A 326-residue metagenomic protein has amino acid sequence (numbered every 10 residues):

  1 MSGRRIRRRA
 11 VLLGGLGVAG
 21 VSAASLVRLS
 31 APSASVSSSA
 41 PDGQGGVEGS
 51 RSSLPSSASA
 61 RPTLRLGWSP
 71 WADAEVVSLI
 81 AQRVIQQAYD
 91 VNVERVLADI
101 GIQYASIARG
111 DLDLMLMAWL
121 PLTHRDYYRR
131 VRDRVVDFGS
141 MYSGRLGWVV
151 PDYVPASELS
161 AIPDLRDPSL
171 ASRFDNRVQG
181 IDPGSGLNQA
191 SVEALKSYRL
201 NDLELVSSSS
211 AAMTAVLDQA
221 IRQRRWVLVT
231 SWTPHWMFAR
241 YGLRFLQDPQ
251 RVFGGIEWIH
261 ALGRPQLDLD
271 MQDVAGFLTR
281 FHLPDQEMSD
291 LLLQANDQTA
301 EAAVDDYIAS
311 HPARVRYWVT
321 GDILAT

Functional and structural regions predicted by a protein language model:
A10-S30: N-terminal export signals
G46-R51, P55-L79, I100: Extracytoplasmic "Venus flytrap"
A60-D73, V91-V96, D175-Q179, L278: Short, well-ordered beta-strand elements
R61, E75, A190-R222, T230 (+4 more regions): An extracytoplasmic/periplasmic, membrane-proximal ligand-sensing/linker region
A72, E94-S106, L205-V216: Short helix-initiation/N-cap motifs at beta->coil->alpha
S78, A98-R134, A215, W236-Y241: Pocket-flanking alpha-helical
D133-I181: A conserved helix-loop-strand patch within extracytoplasmic ligand-binding domains of the periplasmic binding
L146-A156, E257-D270: A bilobed periplasmic-binding-protein/Venus flytrap-type ligand-binding module shared by bacterial periplasmic
